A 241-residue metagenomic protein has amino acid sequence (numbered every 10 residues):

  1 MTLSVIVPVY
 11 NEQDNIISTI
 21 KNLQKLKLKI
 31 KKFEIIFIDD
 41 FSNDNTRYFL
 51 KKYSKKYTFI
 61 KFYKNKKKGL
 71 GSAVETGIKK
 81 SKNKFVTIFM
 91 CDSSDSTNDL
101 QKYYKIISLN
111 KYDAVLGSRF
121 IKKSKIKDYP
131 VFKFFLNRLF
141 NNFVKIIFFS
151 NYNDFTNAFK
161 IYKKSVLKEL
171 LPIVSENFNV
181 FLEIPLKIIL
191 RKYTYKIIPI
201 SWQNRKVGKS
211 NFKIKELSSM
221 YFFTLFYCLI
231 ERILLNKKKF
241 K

Functional and structural regions predicted by a protein language model:
M1-L3, P8, D14, K102 (+3 more regions): Hydrophobic helical membrane-anchoring modules
M1-L3, Q24-F37, N45, T58-I60: Short loop->beta transition adjacent to catalytic acidic/histidine clusters or analogous donor-positioning motifs
E12-L26: Short, well-formed alpha-helical segments that are part of the catalytic scaffolds of diverse glycosyltransferases
E12-N15, S42, L70, S96: Donor nucleotide-sugar binding loop of glycosyltransferases
D14-S18, D44-K52: Acidic helix N-cap motif at the loop->helix transition within catalytic regions of sugar-transfer enzymes
F33, R47-K80: Conserved donor nucleotide-binding strand/loop of the catalytic core
D39-Y48, S93: A conserved acidic beta->alpha catalytic loop
N65-K80, F85-I88, T97-F178, N204-F223: Acceptor/aglycone-binding surface of glycosyltransferases and processive sugar-polymer synthases
